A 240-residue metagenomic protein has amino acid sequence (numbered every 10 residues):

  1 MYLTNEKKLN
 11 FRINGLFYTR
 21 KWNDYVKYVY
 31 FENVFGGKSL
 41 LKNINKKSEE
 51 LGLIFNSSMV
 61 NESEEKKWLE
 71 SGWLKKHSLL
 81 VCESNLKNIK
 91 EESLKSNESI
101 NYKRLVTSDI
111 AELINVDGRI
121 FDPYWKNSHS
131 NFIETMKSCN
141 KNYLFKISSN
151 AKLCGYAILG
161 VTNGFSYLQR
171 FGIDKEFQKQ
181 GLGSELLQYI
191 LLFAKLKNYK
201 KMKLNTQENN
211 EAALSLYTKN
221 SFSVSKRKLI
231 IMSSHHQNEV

Functional and structural regions predicted by a protein language model:
M1-S48, A157-S166, D174: Conserved donor-binding loop and adjoining core beta-sheet/short helix segment in diverse acyl/aminoacyl transferases
E32-E98, I231-M232: Acyl-donor-binding surface of acyltransferase catalytic domains
F35-K46, I173, K179-L192, L196 (+1 more regions): Conserved acetyl-CoA-binding loop-helix of GNAT-fold acetyltransferases
F55-E65, L204-L214, I230-E239: Conserved beta-strand-loop-alpha-helix junction that forms the acyl-donor binding cleft
N61-H77, Q180, S184, E208-K226: Conserved active-site alpha-helix within GNAT-family acetyltransferase domains
L74-L86, K203-N205, T218, S223-Q237: Conserved catalytic-core motifs of GNAT/GCN5-like acyltransferases
S99-L113: A short beta-loop-alpha structural element at the N-terminal edge of CoA-dependent acyl/N-acetyltransferase catalytic
F132-S149, L153-G172: A conserved beta-strand-loop-helix scaffold within acyl/acetyltransferase catalytic domains
